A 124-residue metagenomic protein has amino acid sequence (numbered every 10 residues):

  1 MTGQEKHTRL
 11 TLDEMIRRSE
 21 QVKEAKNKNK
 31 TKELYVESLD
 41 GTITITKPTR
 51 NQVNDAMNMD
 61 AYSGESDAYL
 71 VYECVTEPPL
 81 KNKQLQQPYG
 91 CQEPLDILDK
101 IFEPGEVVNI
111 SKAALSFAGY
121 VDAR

Functional and structural regions predicted by a protein language model:
M1-K26, A123: Low-complexity intrinsically disordered segments
E24-L34: Transition segment at domain starts
K28-N29, S38-R124: Short, surface-exposed, charged amphipathic helix/loop patches that serve as local interaction elements
